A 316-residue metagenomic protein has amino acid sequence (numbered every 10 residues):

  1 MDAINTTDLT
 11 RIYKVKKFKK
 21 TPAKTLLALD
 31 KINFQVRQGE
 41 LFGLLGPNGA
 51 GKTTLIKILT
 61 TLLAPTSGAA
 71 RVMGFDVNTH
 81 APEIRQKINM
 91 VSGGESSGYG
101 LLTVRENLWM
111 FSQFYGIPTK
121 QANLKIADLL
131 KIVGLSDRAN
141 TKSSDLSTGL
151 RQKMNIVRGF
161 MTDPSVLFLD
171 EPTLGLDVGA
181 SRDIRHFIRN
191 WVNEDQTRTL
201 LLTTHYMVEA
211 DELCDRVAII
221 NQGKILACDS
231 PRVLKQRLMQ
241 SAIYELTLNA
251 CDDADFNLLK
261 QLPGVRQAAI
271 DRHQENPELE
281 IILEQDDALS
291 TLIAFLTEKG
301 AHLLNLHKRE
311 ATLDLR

Functional and structural regions predicted by a protein language model:
G68-T79, I84: Conserved ABC transporter NBD signature motif
N89, W109, Q113, K120-R138: Conserved ABC ATPase "signature" region
D163: Conserved catalytic motifs of ABC-family nucleotide-binding domains
L167-E171: Catalytic Walker B motif of ABC-type/P-loop ATPase nucleotide-binding domains
F187-E280: ABC transporter nucleotide-binding domain
